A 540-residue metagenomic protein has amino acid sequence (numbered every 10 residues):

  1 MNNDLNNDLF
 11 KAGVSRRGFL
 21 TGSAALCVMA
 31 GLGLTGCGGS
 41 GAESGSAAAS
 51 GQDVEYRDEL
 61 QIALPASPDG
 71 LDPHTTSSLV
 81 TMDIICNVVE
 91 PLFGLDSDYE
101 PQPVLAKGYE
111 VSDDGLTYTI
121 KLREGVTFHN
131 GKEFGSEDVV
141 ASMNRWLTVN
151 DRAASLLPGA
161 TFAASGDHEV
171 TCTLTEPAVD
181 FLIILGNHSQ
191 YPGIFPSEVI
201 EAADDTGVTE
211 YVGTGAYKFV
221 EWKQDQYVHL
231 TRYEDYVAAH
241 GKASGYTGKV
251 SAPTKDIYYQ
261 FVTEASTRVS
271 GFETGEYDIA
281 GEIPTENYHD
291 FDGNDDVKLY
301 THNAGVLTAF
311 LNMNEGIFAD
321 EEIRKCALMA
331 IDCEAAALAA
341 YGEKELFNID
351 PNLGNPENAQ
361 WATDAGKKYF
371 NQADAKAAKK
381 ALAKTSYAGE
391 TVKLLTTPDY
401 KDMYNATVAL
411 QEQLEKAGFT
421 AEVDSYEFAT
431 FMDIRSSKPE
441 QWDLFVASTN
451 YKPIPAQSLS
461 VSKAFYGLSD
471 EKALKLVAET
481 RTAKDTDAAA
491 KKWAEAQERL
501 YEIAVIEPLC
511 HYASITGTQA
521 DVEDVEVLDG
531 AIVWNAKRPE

Functional and structural regions predicted by a protein language model:
N2-N6, F10-K11, A24-L34, K223 (+4 more regions): Detector for C-terminal structural segments
A63-D113, N144: N-terminal lobe/hinge region of extracytoplasmic solute-binding protein
E100, N187-D256, S266, K376: Gly/Pro-rich hinge or "lid" segments in bacterial periplasmic/extracellular proteins
G135-S142, D167-T173, G215-A216, S251-D256 (+5 more regions): Alpha-helical secondary-structure segments
A154-V199, G213-K223: Surface-exposed binding/hinge segments that line and control ligand-binding clefts or catalytic entry sites
Y217, E345-K384, Y400-M403: Structural transition elements
A238-H289, T420: Ligand-site clamp/hinge motif
K379, A383-Y451: Ligand/substrate-recognition segments at binding pockets and active sites
